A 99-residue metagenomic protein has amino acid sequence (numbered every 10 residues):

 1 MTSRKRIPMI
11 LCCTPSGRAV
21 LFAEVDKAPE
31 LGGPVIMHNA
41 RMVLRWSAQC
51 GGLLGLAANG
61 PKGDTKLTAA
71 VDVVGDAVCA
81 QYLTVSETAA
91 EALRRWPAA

Functional and structural regions predicted by a protein language model:
T2-A99: Conserved RNA-binding domains used in RNP assembly and mRNA/RNA metabolism
